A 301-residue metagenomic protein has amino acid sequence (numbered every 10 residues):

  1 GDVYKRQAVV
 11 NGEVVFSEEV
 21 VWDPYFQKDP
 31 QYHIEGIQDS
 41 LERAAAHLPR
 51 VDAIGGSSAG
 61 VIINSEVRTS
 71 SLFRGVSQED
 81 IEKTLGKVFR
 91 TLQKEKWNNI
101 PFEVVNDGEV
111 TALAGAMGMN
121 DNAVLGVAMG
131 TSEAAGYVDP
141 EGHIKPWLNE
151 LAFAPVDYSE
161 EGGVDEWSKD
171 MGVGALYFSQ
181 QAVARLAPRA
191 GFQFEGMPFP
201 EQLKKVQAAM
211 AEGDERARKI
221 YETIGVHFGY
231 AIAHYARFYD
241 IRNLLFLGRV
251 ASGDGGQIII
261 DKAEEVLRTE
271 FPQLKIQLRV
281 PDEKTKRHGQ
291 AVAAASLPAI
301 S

Functional and structural regions predicted by a protein language model:
V3-Y4: Short, small-residue-biased leader/transition segments that mark boundaries at the very start of proteins
A8-E13, D139-H143: Short acidic-glycine loop/turn motifs at beta-strand connectors
E19, L113, G118-Q181, D254-G255: Glycine-rich phosphate-binding loop of actin/hexokinase-like ATP-binding domains
E19-Q38, R50-I54, G60-V124, S159 (+1 more regions): Glycine-rich phosphate-binding loop and adjoining helix at the ATP-binding site of ATP-dependent phosphoryl-transfer
Q31-H47, H227, A231: Short, well-ordered amphipathic alpha-helical segments that serve as non-catalytic structural scaffolds within diverse
R50-A59, D240-V250: Short glycine-rich phosphate-binding loop at a beta-alpha junction
S58-S65, M171-G225, I241-N243: A mobile "lid/hinge" subdomain adjacent to the ATP/sugar-phosphate binding pocket shared across diverse ATP-dependent
T223-I241, L297: Phosphate/ATP-binding catalytic cores across multiple sugar-kinase/actin-like superfamilies, primarily ASKHA
